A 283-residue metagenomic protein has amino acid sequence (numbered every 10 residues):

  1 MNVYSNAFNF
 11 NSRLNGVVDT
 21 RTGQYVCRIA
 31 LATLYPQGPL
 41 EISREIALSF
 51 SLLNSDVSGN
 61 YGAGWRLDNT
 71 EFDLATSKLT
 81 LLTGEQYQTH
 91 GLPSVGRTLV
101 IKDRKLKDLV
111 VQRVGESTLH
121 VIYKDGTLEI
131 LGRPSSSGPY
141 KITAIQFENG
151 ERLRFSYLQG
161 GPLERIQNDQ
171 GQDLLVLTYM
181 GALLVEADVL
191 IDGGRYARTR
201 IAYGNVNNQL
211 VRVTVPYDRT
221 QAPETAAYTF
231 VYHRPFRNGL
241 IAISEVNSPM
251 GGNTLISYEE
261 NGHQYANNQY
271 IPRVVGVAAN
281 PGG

Functional and structural regions predicted by a protein language model:
M1-G23: Short, Gly/Pro- and small/polar-rich lid/capping loops
V3-S5, S12, Y87-G96: N-terminal, Lys/Arg-enriched amphipathic/low-complexity engagement segments that precede the first folded domain
N11, T20-C27, P39-E41, F72-L74 (+4 more regions): Short, surface-exposed loop/turn motifs at beta-strand boundaries within globular domains
R13, S51, E71-D73, A279-G282: Short, cationic low-complexity segments
N15-R21, L31-Q37, V57-Y61, R104-G115: Asp/Glu-centered strand-loop micro-motifs enriched in Gly/Pro and often flanked by an aromatic residue
Y25, A30-E85: Solvent-exposed N-terminal domain segments of exported/luminal and surface proteins
I29, I46, T89-G283: Extended charged/polar low-complexity repeat regions
